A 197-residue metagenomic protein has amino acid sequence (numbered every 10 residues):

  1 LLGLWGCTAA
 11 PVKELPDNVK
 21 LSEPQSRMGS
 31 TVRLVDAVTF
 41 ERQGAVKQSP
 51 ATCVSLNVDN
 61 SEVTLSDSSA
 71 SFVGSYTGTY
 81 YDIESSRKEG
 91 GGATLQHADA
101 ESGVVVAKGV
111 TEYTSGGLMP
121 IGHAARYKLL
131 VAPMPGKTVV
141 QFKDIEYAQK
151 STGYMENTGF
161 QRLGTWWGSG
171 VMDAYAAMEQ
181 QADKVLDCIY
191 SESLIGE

Functional and structural regions predicted by a protein language model:
L4-G6: C-terminal motif of bacterial Sec signal peptides marking the signal peptidase cleavage site
A10-S71, S169, D173, S191-E197: Terminal, regulation- and interaction-focused segments at domain boundaries
Q25-V32, G90-G92, A98-A100, V139-Q141 (+1 more regions): A composition-biased, non-transmembrane "mature-region" signal
K47, A51, S55, K128 (+2 more regions): Extracytoplasmic/secreted envelope proteins and their assembly/folding machinery, especially bacterial periplasmic
V58-T94, A98: A short, aromatic/hydrophobic, helix- or strand-capping loop or linear motif that either lines the entrance/gate
D82-P135, V139: Surface-exposed short loop/turn segments
P120-S169: Beta-strand/loop substructures that line and gate deep hydrophobic ligand-binding cavities in soluble
N157-E197: C-terminal partner/receptor-binding element of secreted or periplasmic proteins
